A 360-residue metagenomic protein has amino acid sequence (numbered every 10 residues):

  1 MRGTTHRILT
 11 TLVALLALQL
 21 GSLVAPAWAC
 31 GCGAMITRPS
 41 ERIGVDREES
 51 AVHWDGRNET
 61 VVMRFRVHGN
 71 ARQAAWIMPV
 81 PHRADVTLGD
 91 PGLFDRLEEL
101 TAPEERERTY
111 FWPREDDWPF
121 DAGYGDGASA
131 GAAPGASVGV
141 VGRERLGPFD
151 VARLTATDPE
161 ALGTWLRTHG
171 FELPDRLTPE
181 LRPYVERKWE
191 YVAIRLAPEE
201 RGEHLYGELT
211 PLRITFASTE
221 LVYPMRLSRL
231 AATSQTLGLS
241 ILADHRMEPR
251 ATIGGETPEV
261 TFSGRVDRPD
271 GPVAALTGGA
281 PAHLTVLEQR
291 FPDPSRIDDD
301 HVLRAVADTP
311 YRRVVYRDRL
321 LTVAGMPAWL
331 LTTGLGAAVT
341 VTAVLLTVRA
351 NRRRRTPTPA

Functional and structural regions predicted by a protein language model:
M1-L12: Bacterial N-terminal signal peptides that target proteins for export
T10-S22: Bacterial N-terminal signal peptides
P26-D55, L173-A360: Accessory, solvent-exposed terminal regions and/or long lumenal/extracellular loops of proteins
H53-R106, H169-P183: Surface-exposed, glycine/proline- and aromatic-rich loop segments on solvent-exposed faces across compartments
D55-R57, R145-D150, K188: Short, well-ordered loop/turn elements at secondary-structure boundaries
T60-V62, P148-T155: Short hydrophobic-aromatic micro-motifs
F65-V67, T155-D158, P198: A mature extracytoplasmic/lumenal domain signature
A84, L88-L146, T155-G163: A cross-kingdom signal targeting lumenal/periplasmic-facing segments of multi-pass membrane and secretory-pathway
